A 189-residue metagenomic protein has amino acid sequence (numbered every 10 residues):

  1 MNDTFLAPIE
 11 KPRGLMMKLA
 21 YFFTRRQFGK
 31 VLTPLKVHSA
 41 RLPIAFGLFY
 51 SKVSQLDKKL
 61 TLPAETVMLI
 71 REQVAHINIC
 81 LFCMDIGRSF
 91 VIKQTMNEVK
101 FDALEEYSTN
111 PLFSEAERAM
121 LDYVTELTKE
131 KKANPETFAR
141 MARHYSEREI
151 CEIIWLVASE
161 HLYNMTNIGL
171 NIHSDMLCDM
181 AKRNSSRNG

Functional and structural regions predicted by a protein language model:
M1-A64, I92, S185-G189: Mobile cap/lid helix-loop segments that border enzyme active or cofactor-binding sites and regulate substrate access
L42-G47, M84-A103: Iron-sulfur (Fe-S) cluster-binding segments and ferredoxin-like electron-carrier domains, especially [2Fe-2S]
I44-F49, I79-C83, L127-P135, V157: Short acidic alpha-helix initiation/capping motifs at coil-to-helix transition points, especially at protein N-termini
V67-R88, E160: Short, thiol/selenol-centered motifs that function as redox-active sites or metal-ligating centers
L69-V74, L104, M120-T128, I153-T166: Short alpha-helical scaffolding segments that buttress acidic/His motifs in well-ordered protein cores
L104-E115: Acidic/His metal-coordination segments adjacent to aromatic residues that form catalytic metal sites in metalloenzymes
E115-W155: Acidic/histidine-rich alpha-helical segments that form the ligand environment of transition-metal centers
E147-R187: Preference for long, well-ordered alpha-helical segments
